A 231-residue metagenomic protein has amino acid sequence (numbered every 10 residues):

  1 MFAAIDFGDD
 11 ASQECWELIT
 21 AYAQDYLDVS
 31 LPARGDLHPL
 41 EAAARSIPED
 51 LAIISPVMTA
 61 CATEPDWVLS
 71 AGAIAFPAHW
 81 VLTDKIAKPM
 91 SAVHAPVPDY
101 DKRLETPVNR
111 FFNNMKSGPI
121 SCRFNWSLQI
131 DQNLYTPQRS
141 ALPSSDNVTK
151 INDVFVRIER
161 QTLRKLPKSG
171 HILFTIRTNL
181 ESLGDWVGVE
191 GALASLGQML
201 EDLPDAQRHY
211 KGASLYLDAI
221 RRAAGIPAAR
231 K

Functional and structural regions predicted by a protein language model:
M1-K231: Extended, well-ordered protein cores
